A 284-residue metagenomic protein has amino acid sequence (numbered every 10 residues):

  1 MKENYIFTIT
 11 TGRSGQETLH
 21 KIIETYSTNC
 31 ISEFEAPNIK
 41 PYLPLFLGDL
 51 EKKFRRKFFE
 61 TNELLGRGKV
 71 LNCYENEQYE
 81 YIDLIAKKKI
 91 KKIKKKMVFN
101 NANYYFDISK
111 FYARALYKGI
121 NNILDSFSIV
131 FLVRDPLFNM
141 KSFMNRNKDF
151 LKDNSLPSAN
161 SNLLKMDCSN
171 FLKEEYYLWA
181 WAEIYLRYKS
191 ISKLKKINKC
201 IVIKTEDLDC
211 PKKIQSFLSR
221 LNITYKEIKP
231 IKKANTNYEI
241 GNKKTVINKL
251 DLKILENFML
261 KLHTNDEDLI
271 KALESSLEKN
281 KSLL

Functional and structural regions predicted by a protein language model:
M1-I6, K173, K189-V202, P211-L284: PAPS-dependent sulfotransferases, especially Golgi type II membrane carbohydrate sulfotransferases
M1-K88: PAPS-dependent sulfotransferase catalytic core
Q16-H20, I39-Y42, A113-L116, L137-S142 (+1 more regions): Short catalytic/ligand-binding loop motif for oxyanion handling, primarily in non-cytosolic enzymes, centered on
I85-L116: Glycine-rich phosphate-binding loop used to anchor ATP phosphates in small-molecule kinases, encompassing both
K88-K94, K141-S216: PAPS-dependent sulfotransferase catalytic domain
S109-F111, D125-R146: Conserved phosphate-donor/acceptor-positioning beta-strand/loop module used by diverse small-molecule
S109-R114, L208, T236-G241: Short beta->alpha connector loops
L116-N122, S190: A short acidic, amphipathic alpha-helical/loop segment
